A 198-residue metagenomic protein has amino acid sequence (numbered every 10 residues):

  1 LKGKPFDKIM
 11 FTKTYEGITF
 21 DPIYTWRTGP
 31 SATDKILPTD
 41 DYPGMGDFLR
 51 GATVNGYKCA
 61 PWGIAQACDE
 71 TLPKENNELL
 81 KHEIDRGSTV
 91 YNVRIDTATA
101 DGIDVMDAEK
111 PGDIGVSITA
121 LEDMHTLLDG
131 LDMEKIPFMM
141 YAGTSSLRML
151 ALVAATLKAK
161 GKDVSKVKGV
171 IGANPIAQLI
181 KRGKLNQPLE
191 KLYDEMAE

Functional and structural regions predicted by a protein language model:
L1-E198: Catalytic alpha/beta active-site cores
